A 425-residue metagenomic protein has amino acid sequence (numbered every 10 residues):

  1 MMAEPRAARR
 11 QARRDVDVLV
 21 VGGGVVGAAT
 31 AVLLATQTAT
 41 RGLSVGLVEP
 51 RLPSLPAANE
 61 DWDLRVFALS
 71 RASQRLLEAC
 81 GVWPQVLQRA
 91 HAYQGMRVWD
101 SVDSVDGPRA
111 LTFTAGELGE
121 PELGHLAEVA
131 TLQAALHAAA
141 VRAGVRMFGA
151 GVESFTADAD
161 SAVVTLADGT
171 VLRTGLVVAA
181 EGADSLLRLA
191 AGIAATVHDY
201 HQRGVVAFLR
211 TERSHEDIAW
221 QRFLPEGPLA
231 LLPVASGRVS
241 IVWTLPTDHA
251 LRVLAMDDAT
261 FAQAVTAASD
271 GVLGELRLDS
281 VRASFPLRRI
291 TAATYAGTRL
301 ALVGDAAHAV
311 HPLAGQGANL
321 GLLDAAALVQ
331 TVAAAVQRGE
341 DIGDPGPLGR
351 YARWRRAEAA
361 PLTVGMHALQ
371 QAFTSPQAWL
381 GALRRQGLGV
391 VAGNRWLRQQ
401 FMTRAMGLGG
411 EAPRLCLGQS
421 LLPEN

Functional and structural regions predicted by a protein language model:
M1-D15: A short, basic/flexible loop-to-alpha-helix module at the beginning of a structural domain
Q11-V26, G46: Beta1/beta-strand and adjacent pyrophosphate-binding region of the FAD-binding site in flavoprotein oxidoreductases
A35-W62: Glycine-rich FAD pyrophosphate-binding loop
E60-V102: N-terminal FAD cofactor-binding segment of flavoenzymes
L77, L176-R282: Conserved FAD-binding catalytic core of PHBH/FMO-like flavoproteins
R89-A190, V197-R203: Conserved N-terminal helical subregion
L251-G343: FAD/FMN-dependent oxidoreductases across multiple families
Q330-N425: C-terminal helical "tail/cap" subdomain of flavin- and related membrane-associated enzymes
